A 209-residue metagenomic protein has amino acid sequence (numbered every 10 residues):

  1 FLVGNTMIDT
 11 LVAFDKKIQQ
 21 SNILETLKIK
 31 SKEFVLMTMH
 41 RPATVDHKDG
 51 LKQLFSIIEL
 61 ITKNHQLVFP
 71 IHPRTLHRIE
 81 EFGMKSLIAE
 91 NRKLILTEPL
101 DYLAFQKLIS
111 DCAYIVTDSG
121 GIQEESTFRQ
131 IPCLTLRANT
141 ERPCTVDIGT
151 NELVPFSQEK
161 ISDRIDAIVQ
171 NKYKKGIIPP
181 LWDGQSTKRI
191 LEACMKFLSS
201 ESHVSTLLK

Functional and structural regions predicted by a protein language model:
F1-F69, T75-K209: Nucleotide-activated sugar donor-binding and catalytic core shared by glycosyltransferases and related lipid-linked
